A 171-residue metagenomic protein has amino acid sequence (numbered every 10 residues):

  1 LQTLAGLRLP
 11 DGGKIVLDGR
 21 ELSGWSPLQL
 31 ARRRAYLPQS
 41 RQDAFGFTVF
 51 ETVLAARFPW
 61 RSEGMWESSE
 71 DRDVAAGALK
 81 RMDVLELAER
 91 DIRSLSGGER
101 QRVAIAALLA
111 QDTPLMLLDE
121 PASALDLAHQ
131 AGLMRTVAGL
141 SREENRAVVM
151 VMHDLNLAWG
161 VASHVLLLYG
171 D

Functional and structural regions predicted by a protein language model:
A5: Helix-to-loop junction immediately C-terminal to a conserved catalytic motif
G13-E21, L30: Conserved ABC transporter NBD signature motif
L54, S68-L87: Conserved ABC ATPase "signature" region
D91-L95, E99: Conserved ABC ATPase signature
M116-E120: Catalytic Walker B motif of ABC-type/P-loop ATPase nucleotide-binding domains
M152-H153: H-loop/switch region of ABC-family ATPase nucleotide-binding domains
V165-D171: H-loop (His-switch) and adjacent beta-strand-loop-beta switch element of ABC-type ATPase nucleotide-binding domains
